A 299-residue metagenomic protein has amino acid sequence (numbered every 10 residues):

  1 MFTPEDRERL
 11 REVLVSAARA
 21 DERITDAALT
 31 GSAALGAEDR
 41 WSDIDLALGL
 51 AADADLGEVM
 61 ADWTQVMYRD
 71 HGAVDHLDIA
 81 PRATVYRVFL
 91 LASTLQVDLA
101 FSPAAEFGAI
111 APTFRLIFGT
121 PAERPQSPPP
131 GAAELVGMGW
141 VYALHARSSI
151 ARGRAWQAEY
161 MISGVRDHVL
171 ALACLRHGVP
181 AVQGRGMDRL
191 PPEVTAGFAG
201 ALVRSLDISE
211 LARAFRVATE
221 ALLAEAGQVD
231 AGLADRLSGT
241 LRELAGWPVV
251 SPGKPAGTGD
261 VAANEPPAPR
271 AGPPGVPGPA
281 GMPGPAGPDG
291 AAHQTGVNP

Functional and structural regions predicted by a protein language model:
M1-E22, A33-L35, W41, L48-L99: Metal-dependent nucleotidyltransferase catalytic core
D26-L29: Hydrophobic/anchoring residues in structured secondary elements
D39-S42, A111-P112, M187: Short aromatic-enriched loop/helix-cap "lid" or pocket-rim segments at secondary-structure transitions that line
T94-L116: A contiguous, low-structure linker/loop signature
G108-P130: A short, charged helix-loop
E123-G257, P269, H293, N298-P299: Conserved nucleotidyltransferase catalytic core and NTase-mimicking acidic/glycine-rich helix/loop elements in nucleic
S251-V297: Intrinsically disordered, low-complexity terminal tails and inter-domain linkers enriched for S/T/G/P/D/E
